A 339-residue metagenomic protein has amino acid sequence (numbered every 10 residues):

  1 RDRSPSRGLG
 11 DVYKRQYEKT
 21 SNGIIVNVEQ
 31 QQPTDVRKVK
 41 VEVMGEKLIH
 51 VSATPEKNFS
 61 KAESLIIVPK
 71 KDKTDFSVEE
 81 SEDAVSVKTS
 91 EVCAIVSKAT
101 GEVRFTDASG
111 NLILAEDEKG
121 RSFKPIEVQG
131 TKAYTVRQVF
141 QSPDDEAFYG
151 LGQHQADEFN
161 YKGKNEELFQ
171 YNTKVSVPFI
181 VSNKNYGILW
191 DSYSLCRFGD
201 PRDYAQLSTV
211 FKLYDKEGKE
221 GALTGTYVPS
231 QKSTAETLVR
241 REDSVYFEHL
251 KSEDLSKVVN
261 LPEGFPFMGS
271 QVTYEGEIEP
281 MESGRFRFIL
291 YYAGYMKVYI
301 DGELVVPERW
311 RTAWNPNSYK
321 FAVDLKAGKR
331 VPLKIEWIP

Functional and structural regions predicted by a protein language model:
R1-Y13: Single conserved hydrophobic/aromatic residue that forms the stacking wall/gate of nucleotide- or nucleobase-binding
D11-Y17, V36-D83, F123-P125: A low-complexity, Ser/Thr/Gly/Pro-enriched, surface-exposed linker/loop concept that marks segments flanking
K19-N27, S81-S86: Short, hydrophobic/aromatic-rich segments at coil-to-beta transitions
E29, P33-D35, K88-S90, A108-S109 (+2 more regions): Short strand-coil-strand connectors
K38, E82-A84, C93, T100-E102 (+8 more regions): Extracellular structured ligand-interaction cores
S60-K61, L112-L114, L304-E308: Surface-exposed loop/edge segments in extracytoplasmic proteins
E80-Y214, G328: Catalytic and substrate-binding clefts that recognize carbohydrates or anionic sugar/phosphate headgroups
R202-R287, Y291-P339: Extracellular/secretory pathway-exposed regions associated with glycan biology
